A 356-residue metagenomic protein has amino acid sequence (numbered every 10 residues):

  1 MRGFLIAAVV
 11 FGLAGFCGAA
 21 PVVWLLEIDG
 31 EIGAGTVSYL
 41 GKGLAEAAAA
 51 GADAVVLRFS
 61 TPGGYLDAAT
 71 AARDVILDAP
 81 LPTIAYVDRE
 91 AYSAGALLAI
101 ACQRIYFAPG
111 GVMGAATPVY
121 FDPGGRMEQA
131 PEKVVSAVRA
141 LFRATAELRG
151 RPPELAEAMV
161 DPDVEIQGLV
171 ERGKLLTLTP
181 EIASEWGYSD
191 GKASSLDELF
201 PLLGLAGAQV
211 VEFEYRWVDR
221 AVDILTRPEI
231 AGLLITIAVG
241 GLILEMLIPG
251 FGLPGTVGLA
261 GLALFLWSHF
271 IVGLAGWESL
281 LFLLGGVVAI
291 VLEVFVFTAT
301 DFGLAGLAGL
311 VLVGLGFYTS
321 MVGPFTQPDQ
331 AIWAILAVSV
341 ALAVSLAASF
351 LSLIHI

Functional and structural regions predicted by a protein language model:
F4-G15: Bacterial N-terminal signal peptides
A19-V222: Soluble extramembrane regions of membrane proteins in the secretory/endomembrane system
G30, H355-I356: Metal-dependent nucleic-acid phosphoesterase active-site entry motif
I32, A130-V134, E147, L175 (+7 more regions): Catalytic cores of large soluble enzymes that bind and process phosphate-bearing ligands
K174-F282, V287: Non-cytosolic juxtamembrane linkers/loops that tether extracellular or periplasmic domains to nearby transmembrane
A263-I354: Hydrophobic, low-charge alpha-helical segments
